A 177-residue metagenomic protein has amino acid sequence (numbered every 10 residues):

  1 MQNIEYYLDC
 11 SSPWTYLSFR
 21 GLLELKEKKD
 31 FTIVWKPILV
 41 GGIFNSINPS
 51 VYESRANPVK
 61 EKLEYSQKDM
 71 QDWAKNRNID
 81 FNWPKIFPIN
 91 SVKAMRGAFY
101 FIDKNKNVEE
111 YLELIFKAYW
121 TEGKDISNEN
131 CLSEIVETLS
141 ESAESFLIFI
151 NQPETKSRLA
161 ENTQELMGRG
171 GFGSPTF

Functional and structural regions predicted by a protein language model:
Q2-F31, F99, D103-K106, E110 (+1 more regions): C-terminal cap of thioredoxin/glutaredoxin-like
F19-Y119: Structural alpha/beta surface segment adjacent to cysteine/selenocysteine redox centers across thiol/disulfide enzymes
